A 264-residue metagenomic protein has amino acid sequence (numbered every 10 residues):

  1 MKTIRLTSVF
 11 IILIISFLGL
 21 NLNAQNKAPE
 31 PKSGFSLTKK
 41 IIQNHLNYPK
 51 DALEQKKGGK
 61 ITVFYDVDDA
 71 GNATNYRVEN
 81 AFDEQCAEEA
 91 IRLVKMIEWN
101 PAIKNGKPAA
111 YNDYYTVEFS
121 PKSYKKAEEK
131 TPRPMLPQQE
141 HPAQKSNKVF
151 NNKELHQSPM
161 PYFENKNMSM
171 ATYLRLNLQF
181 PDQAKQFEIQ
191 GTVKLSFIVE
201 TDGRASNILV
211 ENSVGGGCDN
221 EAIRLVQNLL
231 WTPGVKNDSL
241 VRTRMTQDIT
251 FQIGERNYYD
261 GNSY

Functional and structural regions predicted by a protein language model:
M1-I11: Bacterial N-terminal signal peptides that target proteins for export
T3, L18-N23: Intrinsically disordered, low-complexity regions enriched for glutamine and histidine
L6, N23-Y264: Charge-biased low-complexity segments
V9-G19: Bacterial N-terminal signal peptides
